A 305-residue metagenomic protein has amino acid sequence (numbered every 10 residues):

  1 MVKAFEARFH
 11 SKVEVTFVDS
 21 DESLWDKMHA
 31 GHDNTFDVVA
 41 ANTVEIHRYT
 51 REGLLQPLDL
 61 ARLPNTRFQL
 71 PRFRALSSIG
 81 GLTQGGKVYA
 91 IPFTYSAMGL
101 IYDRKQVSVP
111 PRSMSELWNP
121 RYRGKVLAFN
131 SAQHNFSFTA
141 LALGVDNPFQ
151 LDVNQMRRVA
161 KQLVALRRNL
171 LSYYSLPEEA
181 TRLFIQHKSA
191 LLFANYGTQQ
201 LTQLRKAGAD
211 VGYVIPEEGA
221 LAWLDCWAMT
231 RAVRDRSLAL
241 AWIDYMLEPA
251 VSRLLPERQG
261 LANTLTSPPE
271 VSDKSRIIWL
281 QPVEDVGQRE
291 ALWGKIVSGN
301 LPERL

Functional and structural regions predicted by a protein language model:
M1-R48, R182: Early extracytoplasmic/lumenal segment of secretory-pathway proteins
S11, G31-A41, L54-Q56, Y122-G124 (+1 more regions): Alpha-to-beta junction loops
H47, L127-S131, N135-T139, P148-V214: Ligand-binding pocket segment of bilobal, Venus flytrap-like solute-binding proteins
H47-Y95, V109-R112: Hinge/lid segment of periplasmic solute-binding proteins
Q56-R67, A90, R205-L221, T230-R231: Short beta-strand->loop
G99-Q106, A140-G144, W223-L238, L254-L255: A bilobed periplasmic-binding-protein/Venus flytrap-type ligand-binding module shared by bacterial periplasmic
G124-S137, Y245-S267: Periplasmic-binding protein-like
V251-L305: C-terminal capping/gating helix-and-loop segments adjacent to ligand/active sites or protein-protein/ligand interfaces
